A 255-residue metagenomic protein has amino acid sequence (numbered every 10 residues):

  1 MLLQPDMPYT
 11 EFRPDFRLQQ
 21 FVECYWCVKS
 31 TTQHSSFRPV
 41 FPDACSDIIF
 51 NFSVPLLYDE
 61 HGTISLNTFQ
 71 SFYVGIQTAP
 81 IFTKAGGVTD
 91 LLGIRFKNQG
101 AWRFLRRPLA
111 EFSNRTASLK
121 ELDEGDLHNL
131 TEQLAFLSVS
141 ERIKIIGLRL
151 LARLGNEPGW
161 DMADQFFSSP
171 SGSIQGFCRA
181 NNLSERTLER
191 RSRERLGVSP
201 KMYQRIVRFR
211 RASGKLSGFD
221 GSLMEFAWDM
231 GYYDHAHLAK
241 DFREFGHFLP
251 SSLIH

Functional and structural regions predicted by a protein language model:
M1-Q175, A180-E185, V198-S199, G214 (+3 more regions): Alpha-helical bundle regulatory/interaction domains
Q175, E189-E194, K201-Q204: Long, low-complexity intrinsically disordered regions
S192, Q204, D241-R243, I254: DNA major-groove recognition helix of helix-turn-helix
L196, V207-R208, S213, R243-G246: C-terminal flanking helix
Y203-R210, H235: Short alpha-helical elements of helix-turn-helix
G218-E225, A239: Phosphate-/nucleic-acid-contacting segments
